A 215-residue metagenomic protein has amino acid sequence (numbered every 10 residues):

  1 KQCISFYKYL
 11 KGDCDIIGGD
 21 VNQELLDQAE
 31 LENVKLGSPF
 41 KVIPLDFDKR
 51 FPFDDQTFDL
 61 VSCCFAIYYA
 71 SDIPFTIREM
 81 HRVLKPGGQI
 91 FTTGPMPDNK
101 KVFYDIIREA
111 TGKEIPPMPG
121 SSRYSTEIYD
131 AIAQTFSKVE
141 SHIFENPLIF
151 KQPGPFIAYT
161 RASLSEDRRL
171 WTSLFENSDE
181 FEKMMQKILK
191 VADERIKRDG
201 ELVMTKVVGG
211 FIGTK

Functional and structural regions predicted by a protein language model:
K1-R50, F75: Class I SAM-dependent methyltransferase SAM/SAH-binding core
K11, S71, K85, A133 (+1 more regions): Short conserved AdoMet
C14, T57, G87-G88: Surface-exposed loop/turn positions
K49-V61: A short acidic, Gly/Pro-enriched loop at the edge of an enzyme's catalytic core that lines a small-molecule cofactor
D59-P74, M96: A short SAM/SAH-binding and catalytic strip from SAM-dependent methyltransferases
P74-Q89: A short glycine-rich, Lys/Arg-flanked "PGG" loop and its adjoining helix->strand segment in the class I
Q89-P116: Conserved class I S-adenosyl-L-methionine
S122-K215: Conserved Class I S-adenosyl-L-methionine
